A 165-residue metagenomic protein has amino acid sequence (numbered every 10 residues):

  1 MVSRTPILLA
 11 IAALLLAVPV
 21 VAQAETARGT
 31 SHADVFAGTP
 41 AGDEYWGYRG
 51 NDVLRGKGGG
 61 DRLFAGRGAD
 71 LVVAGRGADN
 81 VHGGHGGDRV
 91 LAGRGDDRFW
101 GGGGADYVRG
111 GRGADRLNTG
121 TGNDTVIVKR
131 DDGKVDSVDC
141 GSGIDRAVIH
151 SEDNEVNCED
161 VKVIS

Functional and structural regions predicted by a protein language model:
M1-L8: Bacterial N-terminal signal peptides that target proteins for export
L9-A17: Bacterial N-terminal signal peptides
V20-T26: Sec/Tat signal peptide C-region and signal peptidase I cleavage site
T26-R28, H32-D34, L71, N80 (+3 more regions): Alpha-helical transmembrane bundles and membrane-interface segments of multipass inner-membrane proteins
G29, A37-G38, W46-G47, G56 (+10 more regions): Glycine-centered beta-turn/loop sites at beta-strand termini
A33, G42, N51, G60-R62 (+8 more regions): Consensus positions within tandem repeat domains that build extended binding/scaffold surfaces
V128-S165: Leucine-rich solenoid repeat scaffolds
